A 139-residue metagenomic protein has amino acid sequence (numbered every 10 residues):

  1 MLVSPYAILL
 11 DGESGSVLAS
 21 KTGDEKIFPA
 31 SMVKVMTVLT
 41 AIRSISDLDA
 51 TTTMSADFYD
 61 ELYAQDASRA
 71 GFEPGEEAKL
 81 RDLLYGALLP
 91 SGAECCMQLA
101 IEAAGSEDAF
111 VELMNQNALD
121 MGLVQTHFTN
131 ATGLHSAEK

Functional and structural regions predicted by a protein language model:
M1-K139: Active-site-adjacent loops and short helices of periplasmic peptidoglycan-processing enzymes
